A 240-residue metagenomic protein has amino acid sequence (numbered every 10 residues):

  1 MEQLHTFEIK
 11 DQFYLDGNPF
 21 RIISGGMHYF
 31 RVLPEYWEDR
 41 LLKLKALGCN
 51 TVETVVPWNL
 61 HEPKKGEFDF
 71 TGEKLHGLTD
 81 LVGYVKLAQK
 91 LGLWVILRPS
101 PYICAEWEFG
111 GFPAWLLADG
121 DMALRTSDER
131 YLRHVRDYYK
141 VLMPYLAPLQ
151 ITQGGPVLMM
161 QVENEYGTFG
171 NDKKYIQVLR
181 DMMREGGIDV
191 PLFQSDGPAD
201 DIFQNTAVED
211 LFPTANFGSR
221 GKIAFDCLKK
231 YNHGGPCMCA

Functional and structural regions predicted by a protein language model:
M1-E53, K86: N-terminal carbohydrate-binding accessory modules
E2-Q3, L97, P101-H134, L142-A240: Substrate-binding/catalytic cleft of secreted carbohydrate-active enzymes, primarily glycoside hydrolases
M27, V56-N59, N164, F217: Residues that line or immediately flank small-molecule/substrate-binding pockets and catalytic motifs
Y29-R31, E73, T214-G218: Short, flexible loop segments at the rims of nucleotide/cofactor-binding pockets, characterized by
F30, P57-H61, A199: Short active-site-proximal "capping" loops at secondary-structure junctions
P34, E38, L75-V82, E129-R136 (+1 more regions): Non-membrane alpha-helical structural segments and their capping/turn regions in soluble enzymes
W37-E108, L179-E185, D189-V190, A207-E209: Aromatic-lined substrate-binding rim segments of carbohydrate-active enzymes
Y139: Short amphipathic alpha-helical/adjacent loop interface patches that line ligand and macromolecule-binding sites
